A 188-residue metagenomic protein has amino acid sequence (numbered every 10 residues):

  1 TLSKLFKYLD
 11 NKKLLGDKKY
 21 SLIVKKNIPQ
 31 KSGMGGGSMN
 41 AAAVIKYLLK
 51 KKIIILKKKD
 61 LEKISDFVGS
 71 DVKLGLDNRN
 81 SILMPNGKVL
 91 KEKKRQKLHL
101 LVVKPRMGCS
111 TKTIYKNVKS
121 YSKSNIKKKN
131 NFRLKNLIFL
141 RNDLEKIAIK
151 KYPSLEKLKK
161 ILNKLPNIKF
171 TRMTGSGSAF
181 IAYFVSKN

Functional and structural regions predicted by a protein language model:
T1-G16, P29, K116, L134 (+1 more regions): N-terminal beta-alpha supersecondary unit
L2-L5, G37, V103, I114 (+2 more regions): Residue-level signal for inorganic ion chemistry
L5, A42-I45, D66, F132-N142: Short, basic/glycine-rich phosphate-binding loops at helix/coil junctions that contact nucleotide phosphates
Y20-S32, T171: Short pre-catalytic strand/loop immediately N-terminal to key active-site residues, enriched for Gly-Thr
S32-E62: DPxDG-like acidic metal-binding loop motif
G35-G37, M173-S178, F184: Glycine-rich beta-strand-to-loop/alpha-helix junction loops that act as flexible
G75-F170, Y183-K187: Conserved, helical-rich catalytic subdomain that frames metal- and/or nucleotide-binding sites in enzyme alpha/beta
